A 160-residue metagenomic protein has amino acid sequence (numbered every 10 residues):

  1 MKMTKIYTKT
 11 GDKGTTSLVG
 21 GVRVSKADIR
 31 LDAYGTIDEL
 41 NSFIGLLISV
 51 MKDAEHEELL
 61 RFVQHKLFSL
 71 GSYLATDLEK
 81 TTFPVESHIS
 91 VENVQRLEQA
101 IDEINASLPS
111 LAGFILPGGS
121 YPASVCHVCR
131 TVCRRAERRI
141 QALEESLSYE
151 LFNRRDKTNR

Functional and structural regions predicted by a protein language model:
M1-R160: Phosphate/pyrophosphate-binding loop motifs in nucleotide- or prenyl diphosphate-using proteins
